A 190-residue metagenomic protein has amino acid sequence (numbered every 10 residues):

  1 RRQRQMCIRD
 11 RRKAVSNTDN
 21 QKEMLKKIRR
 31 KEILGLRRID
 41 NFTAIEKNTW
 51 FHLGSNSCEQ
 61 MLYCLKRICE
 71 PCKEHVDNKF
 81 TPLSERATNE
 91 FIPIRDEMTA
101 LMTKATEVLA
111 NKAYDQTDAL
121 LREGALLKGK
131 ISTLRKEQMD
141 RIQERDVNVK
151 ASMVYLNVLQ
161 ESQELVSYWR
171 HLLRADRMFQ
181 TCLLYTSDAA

Functional and structural regions predicted by a protein language model:
R1-Q5, R9-A190: Cytosolic, long alpha-helical scaffolding segments
